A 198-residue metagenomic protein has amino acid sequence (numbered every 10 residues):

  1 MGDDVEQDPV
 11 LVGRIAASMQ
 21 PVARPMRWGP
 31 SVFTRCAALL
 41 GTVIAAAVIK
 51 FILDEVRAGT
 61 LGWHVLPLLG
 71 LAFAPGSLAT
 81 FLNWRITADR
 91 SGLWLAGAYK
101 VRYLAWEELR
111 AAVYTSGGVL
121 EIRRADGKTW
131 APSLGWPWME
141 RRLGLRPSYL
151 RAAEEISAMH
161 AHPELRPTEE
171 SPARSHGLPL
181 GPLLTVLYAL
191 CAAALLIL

Functional and structural regions predicted by a protein language model:
M1-D4, E121-R123: Membrane-anchoring/interfacial helices and their immediately flanking loops in integral membrane proteins
G2-Q20, P147-A161: Short, charged cytosolic
D8, W63-L66, E108-T115: Short, mixed-charge, low-aromatic patches
P25-R85, A173-L198: Alpha-helical transmembrane spans
L71-V113: Conserved beta-hairpin
R102-G135: Acidic, Ser/Thr-rich low-complexity segments on the non-lumenal side of membrane proteins
I122-P179: A membrane-cytosol interface segment of integral membrane proteins
